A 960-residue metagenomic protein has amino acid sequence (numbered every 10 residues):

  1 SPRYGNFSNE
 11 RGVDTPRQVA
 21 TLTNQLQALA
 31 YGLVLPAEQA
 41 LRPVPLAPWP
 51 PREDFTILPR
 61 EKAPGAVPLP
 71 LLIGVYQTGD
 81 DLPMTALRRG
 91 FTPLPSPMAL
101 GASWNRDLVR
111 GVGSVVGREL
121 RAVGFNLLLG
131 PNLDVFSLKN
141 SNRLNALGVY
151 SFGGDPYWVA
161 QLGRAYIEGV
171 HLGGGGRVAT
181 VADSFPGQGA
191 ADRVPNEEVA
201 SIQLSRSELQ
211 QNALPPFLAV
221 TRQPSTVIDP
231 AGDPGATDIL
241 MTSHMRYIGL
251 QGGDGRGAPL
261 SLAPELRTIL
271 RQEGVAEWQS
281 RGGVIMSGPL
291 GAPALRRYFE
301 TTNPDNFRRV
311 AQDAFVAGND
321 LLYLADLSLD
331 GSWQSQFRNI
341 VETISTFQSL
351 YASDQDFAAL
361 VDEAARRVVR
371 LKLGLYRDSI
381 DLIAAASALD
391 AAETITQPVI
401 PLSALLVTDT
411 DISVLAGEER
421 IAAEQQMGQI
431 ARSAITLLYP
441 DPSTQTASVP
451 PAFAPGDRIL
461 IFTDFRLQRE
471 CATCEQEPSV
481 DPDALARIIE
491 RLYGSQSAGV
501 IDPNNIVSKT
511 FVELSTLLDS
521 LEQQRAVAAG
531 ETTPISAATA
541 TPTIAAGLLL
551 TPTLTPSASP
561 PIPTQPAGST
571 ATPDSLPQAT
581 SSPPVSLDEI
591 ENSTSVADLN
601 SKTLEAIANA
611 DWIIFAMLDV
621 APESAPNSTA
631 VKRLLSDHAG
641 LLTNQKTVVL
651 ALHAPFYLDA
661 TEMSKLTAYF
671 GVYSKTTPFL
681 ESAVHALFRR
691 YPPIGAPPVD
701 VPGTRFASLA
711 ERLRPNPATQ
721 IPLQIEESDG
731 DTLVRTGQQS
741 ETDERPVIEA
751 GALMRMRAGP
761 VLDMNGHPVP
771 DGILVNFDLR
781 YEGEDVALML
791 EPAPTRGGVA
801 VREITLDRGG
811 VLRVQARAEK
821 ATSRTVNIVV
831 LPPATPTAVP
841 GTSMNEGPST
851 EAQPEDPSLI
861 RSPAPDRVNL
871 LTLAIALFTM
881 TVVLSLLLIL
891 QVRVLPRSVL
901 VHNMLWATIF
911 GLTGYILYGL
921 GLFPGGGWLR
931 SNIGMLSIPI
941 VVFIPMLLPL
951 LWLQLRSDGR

Functional and structural regions predicted by a protein language model:
S1-G101, R121, L322, L437-P440 (+2 more regions): N-terminal hydrophobic targeting/anchoring segments and the immediately downstream early-domain regions of hydrolases
S1-V13, L129, V220-P259, D326-S328 (+2 more regions): Short acidic, glycine-rich surface-loop motifs adjacent to enzyme active sites
A66-L71, V123-L127, G173-T180, D233-I239 (+6 more regions): Loop/turn elements at helix/coil->beta-strand transitions in domains of secreted/extracellular proteins
D81, T85-G90, N126-Y150, A179-A200 (+1 more regions): Active-site-proximal loop/short-helix segments that contain or immediately flank catalytic acid/base residue(s)
G154-L360, R367: Second-shell residues forming the walls of enzyme active-site clefts
F299-N776, R780-E782, E791, R796-R802 (+2 more regions): Preference for extracellular/luminal or secreted protein segments
E803-V811: Surface-exposed, short loops/turns at beta-strand junctions within beta-sandwich domains
R817-A821: Beta-strand-rich extracellular modules
